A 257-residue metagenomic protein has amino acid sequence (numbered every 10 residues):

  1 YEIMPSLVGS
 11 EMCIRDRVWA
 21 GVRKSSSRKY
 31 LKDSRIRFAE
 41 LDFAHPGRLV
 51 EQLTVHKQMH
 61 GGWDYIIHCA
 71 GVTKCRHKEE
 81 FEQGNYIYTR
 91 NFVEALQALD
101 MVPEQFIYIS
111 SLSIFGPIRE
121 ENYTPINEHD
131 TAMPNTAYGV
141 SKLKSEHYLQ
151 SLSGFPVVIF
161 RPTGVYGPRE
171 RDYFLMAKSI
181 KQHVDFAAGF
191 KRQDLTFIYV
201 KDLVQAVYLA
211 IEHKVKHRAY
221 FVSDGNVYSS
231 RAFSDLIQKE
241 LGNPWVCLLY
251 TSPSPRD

Functional and structural regions predicted by a protein language model:
Y1-G9, I14, Y250-D257: Single conserved hydrophobic/aromatic residue that forms the stacking wall/gate of nucleotide- or nucleobase-binding
R35-H45: Rossmann-fold cofactor-recognition segment
F43-Y86: NAD(P)H-binding glycine-rich loop region in Rossmannoid oxidoreductase-like domains and their noncatalytic homologs
N91-A137: Conserved Rossmann-fold NAD(P)-dependent oxidoreductase catalytic core, especially the SDR/UDP-sugar
R119-G164, D185-G189: Catalytic helix-loop patch of NAD(P)-dependent Rossmann-fold dehydrogenases
V140, K144, E170-L175, G189-I211 (+1 more regions): Substrate-positioning beta->alpha
F160-F174: Flexible, glycine-rich beta-alpha linker
A210-S252, R256: Mid/C-terminal beta-alpha module of Rossmann-like enzyme folds, strongest in SDR-family dehydrogenases/epimerases
